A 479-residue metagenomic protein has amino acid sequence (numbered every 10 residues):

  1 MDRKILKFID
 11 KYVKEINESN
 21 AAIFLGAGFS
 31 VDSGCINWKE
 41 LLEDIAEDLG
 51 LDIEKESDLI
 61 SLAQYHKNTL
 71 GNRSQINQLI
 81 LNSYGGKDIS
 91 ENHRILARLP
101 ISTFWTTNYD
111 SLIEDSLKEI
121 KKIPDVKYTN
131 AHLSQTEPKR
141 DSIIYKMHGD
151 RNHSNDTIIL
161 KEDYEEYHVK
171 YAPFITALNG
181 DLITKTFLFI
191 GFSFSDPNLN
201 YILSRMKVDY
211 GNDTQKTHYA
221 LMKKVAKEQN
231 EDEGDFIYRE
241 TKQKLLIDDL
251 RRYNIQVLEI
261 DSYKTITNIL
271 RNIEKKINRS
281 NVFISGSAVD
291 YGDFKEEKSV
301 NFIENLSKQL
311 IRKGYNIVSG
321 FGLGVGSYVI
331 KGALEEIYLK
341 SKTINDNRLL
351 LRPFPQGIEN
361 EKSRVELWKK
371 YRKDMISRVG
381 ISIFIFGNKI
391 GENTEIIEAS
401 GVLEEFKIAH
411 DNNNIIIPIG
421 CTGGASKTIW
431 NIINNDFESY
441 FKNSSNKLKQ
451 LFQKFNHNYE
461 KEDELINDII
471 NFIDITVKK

Functional and structural regions predicted by a protein language model:
M1-K276: Conserved catalytic-core helix/loop/strand module for nucleotide-ribose chemistry
A22, T103, I144-Y145, T186-F187 (+6 more regions): Structural motif
F24-G26, F189-G191, I284, V318-G320 (+2 more regions): Short glycine/serine/threonine-biased micro-segments
L25-A27, H148-G149, M222-V225, N281-V289 (+2 more regions): Short loop/turn segments at strand-loop or loop-helix junctions that form parts of catalytic or ligand-binding pockets
S30, T106, S287, S319-G320: Short linear Ser/Thr-Pro motifs
E114-D115, P197-L199, Q215-Y219, V282-I284 (+2 more regions): Conserved long hydrophobic alpha-helices within structured protein cores
E259-S285, N456, E460-K478: SAM-dependent methyltransferases
D290-V477: Acidic/glycine-enriched connector segments
